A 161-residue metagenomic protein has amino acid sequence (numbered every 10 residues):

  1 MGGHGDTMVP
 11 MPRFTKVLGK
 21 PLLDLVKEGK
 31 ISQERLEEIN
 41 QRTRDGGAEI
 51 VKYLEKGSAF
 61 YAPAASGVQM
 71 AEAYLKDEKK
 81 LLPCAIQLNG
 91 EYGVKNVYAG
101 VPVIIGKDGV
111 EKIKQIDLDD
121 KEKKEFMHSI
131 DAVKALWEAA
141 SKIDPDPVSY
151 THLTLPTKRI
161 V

Functional and structural regions predicted by a protein language model:
M1-S149: C-terminal substrate-binding/catalytic lobe of Rossmann-fold NAD(P)-dependent dehydrogenases
T151-T157: Conserved small/polar residues in nucleotide/adenosyl-binding loops
